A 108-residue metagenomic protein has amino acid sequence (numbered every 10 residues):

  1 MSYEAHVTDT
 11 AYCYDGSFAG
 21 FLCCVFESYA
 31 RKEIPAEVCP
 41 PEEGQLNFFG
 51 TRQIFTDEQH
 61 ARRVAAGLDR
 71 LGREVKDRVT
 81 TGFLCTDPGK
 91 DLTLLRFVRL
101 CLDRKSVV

Functional and structural regions predicted by a protein language model:
S2-Q59: N-terminal ordered "arm"
T51-D103: N-terminal accessory alpha/beta regions
V107: Conserved small/polar residues in nucleotide/adenosyl-binding loops
